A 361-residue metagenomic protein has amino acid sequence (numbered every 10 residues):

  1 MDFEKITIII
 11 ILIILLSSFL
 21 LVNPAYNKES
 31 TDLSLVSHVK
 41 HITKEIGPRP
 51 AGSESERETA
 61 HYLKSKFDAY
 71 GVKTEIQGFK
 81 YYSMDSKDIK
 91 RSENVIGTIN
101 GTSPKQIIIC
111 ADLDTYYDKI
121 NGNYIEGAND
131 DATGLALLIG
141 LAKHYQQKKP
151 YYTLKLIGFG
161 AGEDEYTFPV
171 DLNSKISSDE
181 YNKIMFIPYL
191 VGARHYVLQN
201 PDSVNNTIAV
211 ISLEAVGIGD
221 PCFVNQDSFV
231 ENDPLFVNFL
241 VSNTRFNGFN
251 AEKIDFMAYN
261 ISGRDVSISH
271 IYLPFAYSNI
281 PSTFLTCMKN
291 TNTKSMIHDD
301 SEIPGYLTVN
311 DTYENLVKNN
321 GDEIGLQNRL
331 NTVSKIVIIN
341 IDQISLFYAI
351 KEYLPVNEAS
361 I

Functional and structural regions predicted by a protein language model:
M1-N27: Secretory targeting signatures
Y26-S30, K44-R57, Y81-S86, N121-D131 (+5 more regions): Second-shell loop/turn segments in exported
S34-H41, E54-T74, T133-G140, P188-H195 (+8 more regions): Extracytoplasmic/secreted proteins, especially bacterial periplasmic and envelope-associated proteins
H41-N100: A non-catalytic alpha/beta surface segment that caps or lines the substrate-entry region of metallo-dependent hydrolase
P50, K80-S83, G101-S103, L113-Y117 (+4 more regions): Solvent-exposed loop/turn segments at secondary-structure junctions within structured extracellular/periplasmic domains
I76, I96, Q106-C110, K155-G158 (+2 more regions): Structural recognition of the beta-strand scaffold that forms the well-ordered cores of secreted hydrolase catalytic
R91, N123-L235: Acidic/histidine-rich catalytic neighborhood of metal-dependent amide-processing enzymes
A209, V216-S360: Active-site-adjacent substrate-binding region of metalloamidase/peptidase-like peptide-processing proteins
